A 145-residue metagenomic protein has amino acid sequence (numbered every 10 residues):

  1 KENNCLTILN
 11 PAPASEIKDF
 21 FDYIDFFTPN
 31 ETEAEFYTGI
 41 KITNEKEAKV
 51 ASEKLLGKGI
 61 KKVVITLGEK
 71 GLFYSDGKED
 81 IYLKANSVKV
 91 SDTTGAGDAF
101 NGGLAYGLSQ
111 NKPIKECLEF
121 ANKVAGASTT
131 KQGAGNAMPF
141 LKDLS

Functional and structural regions predicted by a protein language model:
K1-V50, G71-L72: Conserved beta-alpha-beta core of the PfkB/ribokinase-like small-molecule kinase fold
E2, K18-F20, E45-S145: Conserved phosphate-binding/catalytic region of the ribokinase-like
